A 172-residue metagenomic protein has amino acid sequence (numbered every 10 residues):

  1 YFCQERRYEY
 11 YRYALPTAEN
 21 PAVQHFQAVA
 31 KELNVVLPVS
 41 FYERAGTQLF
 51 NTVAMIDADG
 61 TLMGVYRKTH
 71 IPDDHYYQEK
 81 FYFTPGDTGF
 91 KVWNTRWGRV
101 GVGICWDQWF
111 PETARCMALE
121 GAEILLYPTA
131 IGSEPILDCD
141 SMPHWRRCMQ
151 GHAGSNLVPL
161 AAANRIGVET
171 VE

Functional and structural regions predicted by a protein language model:
Y1-Y13, P128-S133: Short, conserved active-site loops that position catalytic residues or coordinate cofactors/metal ions across diverse
L15-P38, C105-E172: CN hydrolase (nitrilase-like) catalytic-core segments centered on the catalytic cysteine and neighboring Lys/Glu
V39-F41, T52-M55, K91: Short beta-strand scaffold segments in enzyme catalytic cores
T52, V65-R67, Y127: Residue-level detector of high-confidence beta-strand sites
M55-M63, E172: Short, glycine-anchored, charge-dense loop/turn motifs used at functional sites
R67, I104-C105: Short clusters of small/polar residues that mark proteolytic maturation junctions
K68-Y82: A short, polar/charged loop-to-alpha-helix boundary motif
V92-G101, I124: Beta-strand-turn-beta hairpins that frame and shape the catalytic cleft of phosphate-ester-processing enzymes
